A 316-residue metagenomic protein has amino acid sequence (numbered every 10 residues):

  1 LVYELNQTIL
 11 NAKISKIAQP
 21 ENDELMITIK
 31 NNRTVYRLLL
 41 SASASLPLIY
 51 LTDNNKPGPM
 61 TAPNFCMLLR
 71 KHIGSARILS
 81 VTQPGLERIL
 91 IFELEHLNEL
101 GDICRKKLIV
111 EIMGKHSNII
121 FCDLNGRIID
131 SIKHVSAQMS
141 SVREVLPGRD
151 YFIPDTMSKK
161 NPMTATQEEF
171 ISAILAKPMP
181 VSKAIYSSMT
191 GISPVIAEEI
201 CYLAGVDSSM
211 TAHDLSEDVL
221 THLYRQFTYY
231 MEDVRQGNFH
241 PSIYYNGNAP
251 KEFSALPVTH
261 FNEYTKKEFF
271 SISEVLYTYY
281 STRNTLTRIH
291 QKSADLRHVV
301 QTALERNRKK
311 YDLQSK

Functional and structural regions predicted by a protein language model:
L1-K316: Extended, highly charged segments
